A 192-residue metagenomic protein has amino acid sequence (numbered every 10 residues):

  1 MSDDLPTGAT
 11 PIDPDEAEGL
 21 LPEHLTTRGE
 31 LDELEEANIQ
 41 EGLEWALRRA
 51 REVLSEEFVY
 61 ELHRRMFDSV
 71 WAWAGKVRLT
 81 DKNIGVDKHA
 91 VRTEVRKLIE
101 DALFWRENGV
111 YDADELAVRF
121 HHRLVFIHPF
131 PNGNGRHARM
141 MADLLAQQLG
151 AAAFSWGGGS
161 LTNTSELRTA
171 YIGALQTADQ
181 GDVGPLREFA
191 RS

Functional and structural regions predicted by a protein language model:
M1-S192: FIC/Doc superfamily catalytic core
